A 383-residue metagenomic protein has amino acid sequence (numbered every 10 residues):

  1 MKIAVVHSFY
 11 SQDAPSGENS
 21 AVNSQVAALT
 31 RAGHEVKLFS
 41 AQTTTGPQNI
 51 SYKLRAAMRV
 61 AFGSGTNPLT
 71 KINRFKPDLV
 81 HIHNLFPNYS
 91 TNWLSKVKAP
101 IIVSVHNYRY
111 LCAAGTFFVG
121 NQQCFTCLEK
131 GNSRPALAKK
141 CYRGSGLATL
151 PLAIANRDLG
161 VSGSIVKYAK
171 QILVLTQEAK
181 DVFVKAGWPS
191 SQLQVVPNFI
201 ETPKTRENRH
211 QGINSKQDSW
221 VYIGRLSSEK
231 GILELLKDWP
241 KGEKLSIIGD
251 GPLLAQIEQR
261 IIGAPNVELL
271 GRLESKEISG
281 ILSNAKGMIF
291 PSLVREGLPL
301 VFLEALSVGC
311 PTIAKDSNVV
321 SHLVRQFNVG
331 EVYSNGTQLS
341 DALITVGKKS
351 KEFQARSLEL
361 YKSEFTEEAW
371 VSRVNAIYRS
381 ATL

Functional and structural regions predicted by a protein language model:
S20, D218, Y222-P240, P252-A255: A conserved mid-protein helix/loop that constitutes part of the nucleotide-sugar donor-binding site
Y110, F125, E129-R206: Donor nucleotide-sugar binding/catalytic pocket of nucleotide-sugar-dependent glycosyltransferases
Q256-K276, G280: Nucleotide-activated donor-binding/catalytic signature segment of Leloir-type glycosyltransferases, i.e., the conserved
S279, F302-S307, S321-H322: Short alpha-helical segment that forms part of, or immediately flanks, the ligand-binding pocket in carbohydrate-active
S283-G297, C310: Acidic donor-binding loop of glycosyltransferase active sites
S307, P311-A314: Short hydrophobic beta-strand element within catalytic cores of glycosyltransferases and related nucleotide-activated
Q326-T337, I344-K348: Conserved acidic donor-binding segment of nucleotide-sugar-dependent glycosyltransferases
K351-R379: A charged, aromatic-enriched C-terminal amphipathic alpha-helix characteristic of glycosyltransferases across folds
